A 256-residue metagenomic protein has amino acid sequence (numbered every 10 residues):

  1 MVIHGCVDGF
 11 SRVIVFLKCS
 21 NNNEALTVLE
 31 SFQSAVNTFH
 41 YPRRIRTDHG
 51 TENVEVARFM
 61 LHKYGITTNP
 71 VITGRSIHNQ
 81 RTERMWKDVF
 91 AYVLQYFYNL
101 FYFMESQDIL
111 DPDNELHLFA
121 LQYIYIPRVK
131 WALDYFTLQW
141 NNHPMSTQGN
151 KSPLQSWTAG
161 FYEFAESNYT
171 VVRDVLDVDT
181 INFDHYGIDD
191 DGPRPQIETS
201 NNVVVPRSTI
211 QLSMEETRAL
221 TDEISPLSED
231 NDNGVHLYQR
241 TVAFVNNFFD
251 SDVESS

Functional and structural regions predicted by a protein language model:
M1-N150, R207-S256: RNase H-like DDE/DDD metal-dependent nuclease/strand-transfer catalytic core used by mobile genetic elements
R128-T180: Hydrophobic, mid-to-C-terminal alpha-helical segments
T170-T209: Polybasic, proline/glycine-rich intrinsically disordered low-complexity segments
